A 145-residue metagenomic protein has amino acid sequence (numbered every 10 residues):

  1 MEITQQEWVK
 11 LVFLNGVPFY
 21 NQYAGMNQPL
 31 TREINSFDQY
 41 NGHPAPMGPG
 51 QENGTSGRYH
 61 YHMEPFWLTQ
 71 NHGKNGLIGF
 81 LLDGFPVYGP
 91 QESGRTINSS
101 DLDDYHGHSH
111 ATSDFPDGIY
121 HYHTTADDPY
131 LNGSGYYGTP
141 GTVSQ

Functional and structural regions predicted by a protein language model:
M1-Y59, M63-Q145: A motif-centric signal for short, conserved binding hotspots located in accessible loops or intrinsically disordered
